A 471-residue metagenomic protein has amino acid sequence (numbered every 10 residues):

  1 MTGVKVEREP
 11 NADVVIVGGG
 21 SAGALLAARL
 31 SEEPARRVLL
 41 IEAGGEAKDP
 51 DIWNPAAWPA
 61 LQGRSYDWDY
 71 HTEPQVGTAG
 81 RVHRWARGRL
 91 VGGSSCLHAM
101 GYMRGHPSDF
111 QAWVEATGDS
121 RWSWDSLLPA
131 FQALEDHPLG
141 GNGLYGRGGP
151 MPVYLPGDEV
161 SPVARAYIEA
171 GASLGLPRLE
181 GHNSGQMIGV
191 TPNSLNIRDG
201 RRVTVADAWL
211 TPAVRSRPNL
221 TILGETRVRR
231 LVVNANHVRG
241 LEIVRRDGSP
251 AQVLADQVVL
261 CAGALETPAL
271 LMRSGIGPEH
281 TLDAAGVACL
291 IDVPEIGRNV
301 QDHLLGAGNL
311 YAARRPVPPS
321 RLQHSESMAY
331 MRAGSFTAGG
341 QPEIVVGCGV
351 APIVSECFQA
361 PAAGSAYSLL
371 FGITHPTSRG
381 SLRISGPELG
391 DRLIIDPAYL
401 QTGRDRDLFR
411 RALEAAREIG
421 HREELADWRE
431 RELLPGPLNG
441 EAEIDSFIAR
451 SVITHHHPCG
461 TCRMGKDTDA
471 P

Functional and structural regions predicted by a protein language model:
T2-Q132, A288-E295, Q301-A312: N-terminal glycine-rich phosphate/pyrophosphate-binding loop and immediately adjacent elements
N11, P55-W58, H71, V190-R201 (+4 more regions): A glycine-rich dinucleotide-binding beta-alpha-beta segment and adjacent secondary-structure elements that constitute
G20-S21, L25, D158-E159, A264-L265: Residue-level detector of alpha-helix initiation sites
E33-R37, G44-A47, R230-N234, G240-S320 (+1 more regions): Glycine-rich loop(s) and the adjacent beta-strand/alpha-helix scaffold that form part
E46, A288-L290, R404-D427, S446-R450: Flavin-binding catalytic cores
T78, A116-V238, V244, A307-Y311 (+4 more regions): Conserved redox-cofactor binding core of oxidoreductases
L305-E414, S446, R450-T468: FAD cofactor-binding and catalytic pocket of flavoenzymes
